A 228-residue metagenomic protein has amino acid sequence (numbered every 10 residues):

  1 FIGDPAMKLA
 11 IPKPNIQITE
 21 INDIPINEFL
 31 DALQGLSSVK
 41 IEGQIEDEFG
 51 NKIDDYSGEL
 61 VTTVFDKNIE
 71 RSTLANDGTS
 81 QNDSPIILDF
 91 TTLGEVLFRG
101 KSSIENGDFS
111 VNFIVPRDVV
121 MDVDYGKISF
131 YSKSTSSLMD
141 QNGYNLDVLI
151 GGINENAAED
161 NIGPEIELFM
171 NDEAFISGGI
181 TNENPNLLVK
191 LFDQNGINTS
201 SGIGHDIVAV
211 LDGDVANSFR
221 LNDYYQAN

Functional and structural regions predicted by a protein language model:
F1-A10, M139-E159: A eukaryote-biased signal for short, well-structured alpha-helical docking elements
F1-G50: Caspase-like cysteine protease fold
F1-P5, N51-I53, S57-V61, E70 (+2 more regions): Histidine-centered catalytic/metal-binding microenvironments
P14-T19, N156-L168: Proline-centered linker/hinge motifs at extracellular inter-domain junctions
A32-L33, D47-G58, M121, I176-T181 (+1 more regions): A short beta-turn/strand-edge loop motif at beta-sheet boundaries
Q34-K40, I180-L187: Short coil/turn motif common to extracellular beta-sandwich-like domains
G35, K40-T79, L88: Long, compositionally biased intrinsically disordered regions
T63-G151, E167-M170, A174, L188-F192 (+1 more regions): Long, low-complexity serine/threonine/glycine- and acidic-rich segments characteristic of extracellular
